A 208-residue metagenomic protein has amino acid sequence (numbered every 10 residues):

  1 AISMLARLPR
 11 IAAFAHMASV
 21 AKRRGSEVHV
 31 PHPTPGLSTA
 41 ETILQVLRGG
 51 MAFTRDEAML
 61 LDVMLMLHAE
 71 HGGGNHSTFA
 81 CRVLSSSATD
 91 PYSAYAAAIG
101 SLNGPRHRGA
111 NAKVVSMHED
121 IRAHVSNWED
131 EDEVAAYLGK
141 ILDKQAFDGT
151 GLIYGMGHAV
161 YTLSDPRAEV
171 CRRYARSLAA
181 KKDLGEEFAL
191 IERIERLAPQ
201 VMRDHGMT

Functional and structural regions predicted by a protein language model:
A1-T208: Non-transmembrane, aqueous-exposed alpha-helical and coiled segments at domain scale
